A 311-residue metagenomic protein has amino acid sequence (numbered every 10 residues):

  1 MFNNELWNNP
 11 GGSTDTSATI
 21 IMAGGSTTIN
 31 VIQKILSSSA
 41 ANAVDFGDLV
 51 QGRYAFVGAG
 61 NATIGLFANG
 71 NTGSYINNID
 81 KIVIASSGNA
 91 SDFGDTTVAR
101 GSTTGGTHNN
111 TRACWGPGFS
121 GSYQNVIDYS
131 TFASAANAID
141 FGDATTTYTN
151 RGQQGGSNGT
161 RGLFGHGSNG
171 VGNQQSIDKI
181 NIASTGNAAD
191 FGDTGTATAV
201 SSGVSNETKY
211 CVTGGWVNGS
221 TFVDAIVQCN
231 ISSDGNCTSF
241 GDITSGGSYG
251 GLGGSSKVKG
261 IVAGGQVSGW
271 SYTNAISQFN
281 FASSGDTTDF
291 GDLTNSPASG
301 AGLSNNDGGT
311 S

Functional and structural regions predicted by a protein language model:
M1-S311: Polar, enzyme-active/binding microenvironments
